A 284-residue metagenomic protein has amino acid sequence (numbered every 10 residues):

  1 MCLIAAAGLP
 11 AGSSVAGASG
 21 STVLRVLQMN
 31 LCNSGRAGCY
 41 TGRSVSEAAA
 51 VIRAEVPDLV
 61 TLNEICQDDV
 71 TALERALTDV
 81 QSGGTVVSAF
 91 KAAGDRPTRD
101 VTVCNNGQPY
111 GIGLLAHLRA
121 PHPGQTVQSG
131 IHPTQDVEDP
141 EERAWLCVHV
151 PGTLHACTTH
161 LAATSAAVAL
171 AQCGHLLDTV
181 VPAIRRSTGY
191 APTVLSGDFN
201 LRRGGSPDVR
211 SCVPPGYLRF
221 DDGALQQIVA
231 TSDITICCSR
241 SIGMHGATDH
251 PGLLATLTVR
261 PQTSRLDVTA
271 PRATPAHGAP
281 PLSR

Functional and structural regions predicted by a protein language model:
M1-L3, A7-D79, T98, G107-P109 (+3 more regions): N-terminal, active-site-proximal structural segment of metallo-dependent hydrolase catalytic domains
S19-S21, R53-A54, T78-S82, N105-P109 (+6 more regions): Extracellular/periplasmic catalytic domains that process cell-envelope and extracellular macromolecules
L24-L31, A48-E74, L115, V148 (+5 more regions): Active-site beta-strand/loop signature of hydrolases that rely on acidic residues for catalysis
L31-G35, I65-D69, A93-P97, R119-P121 (+6 more regions): Solvent-exposed loop/turn segments at secondary-structure junctions within structured extracellular/periplasmic domains
Y40-V45, E138-D139, A169: A conditional alpha-helix N-cap/helix-loop micro-motif detector
R43, T164-V181: Alpha-helical scaffold elements lining the catalytic groove of polysaccharide deacetylases
I65-T153: Structured beta-strand-rich core segments of catalytic domains in phosphoester-bond hydrolases
V180-V194, F199-R284: Metal-dependent phosphoester-hydrolase catalytic domains
